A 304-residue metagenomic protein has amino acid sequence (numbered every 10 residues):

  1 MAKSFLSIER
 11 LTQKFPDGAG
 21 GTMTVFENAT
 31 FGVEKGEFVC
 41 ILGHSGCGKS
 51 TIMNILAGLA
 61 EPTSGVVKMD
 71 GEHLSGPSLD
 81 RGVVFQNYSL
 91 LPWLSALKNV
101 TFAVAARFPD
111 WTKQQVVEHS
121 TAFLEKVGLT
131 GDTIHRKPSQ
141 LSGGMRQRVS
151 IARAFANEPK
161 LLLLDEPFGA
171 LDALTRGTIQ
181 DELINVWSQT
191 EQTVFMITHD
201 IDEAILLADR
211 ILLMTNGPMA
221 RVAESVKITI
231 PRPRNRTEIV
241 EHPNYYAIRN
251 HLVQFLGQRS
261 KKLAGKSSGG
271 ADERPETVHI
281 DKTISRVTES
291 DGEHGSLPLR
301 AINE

Functional and structural regions predicted by a protein language model:
P16-A19, E61, L94, K98-Q115 (+1 more regions): ABC-type ATPase nucleotide-binding domains, specifically the catalytic core motifs of the NBD
L42-H44: The feature captures the beta-strand-to-loop junction immediately N-terminal to the Walker
A57: Helix-to-loop junction immediately C-terminal to a conserved catalytic motif
G65-P77: Conserved ABC transporter NBD signature motif
K113-D132, N185: Conserved ABC ATPase "signature" region
K137-L141, M145: Conserved ABC ATPase signature
A156-K160: A short, proline-enriched helix->beta-strand linker immediately N-terminal to the Walker B motif in ABC-type P-loop
